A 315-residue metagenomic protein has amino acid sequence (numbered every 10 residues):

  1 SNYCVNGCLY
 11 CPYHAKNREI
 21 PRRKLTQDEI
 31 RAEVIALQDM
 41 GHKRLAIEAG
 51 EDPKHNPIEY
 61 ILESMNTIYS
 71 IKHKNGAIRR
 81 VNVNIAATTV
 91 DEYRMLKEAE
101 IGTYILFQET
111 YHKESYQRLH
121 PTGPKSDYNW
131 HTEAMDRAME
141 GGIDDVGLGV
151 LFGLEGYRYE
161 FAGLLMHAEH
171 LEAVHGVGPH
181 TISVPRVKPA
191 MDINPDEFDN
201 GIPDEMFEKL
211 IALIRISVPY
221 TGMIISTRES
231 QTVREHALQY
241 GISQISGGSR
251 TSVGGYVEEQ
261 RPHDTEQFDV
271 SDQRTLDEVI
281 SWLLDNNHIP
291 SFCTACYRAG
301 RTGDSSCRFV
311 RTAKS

Functional and structural regions predicted by a protein language model:
N2-A15: Local cysteine-cluster metal-coordination motifs and their immediate loop/turn environment, predominantly Fe-S cluster
C8, I47, L106, A138 (+3 more regions): Conserved, mostly hydrophobic/aromatic
A15-R31, L37-M139, D144-G147, F152-L154 (+1 more regions): Core AdoMet radical
L25, N56-Y60, T122-W130, G156-G163 (+3 more regions): Alpha-helix N-cap and loop-to-helix initiation/capping positions
D28, P57-Y60, Y116-H120, R158-F161 (+3 more regions): Short secondary-structure transition/capping segments
E33, Y60-I68, E92, W130-M135 (+7 more regions): A general structural detector for well-ordered alpha-helical segments in enzyme core domains, enriched
Q38, A173-S315: Auxiliary Fe-S-binding modules of radical SAM enzymes
T89-E100, D144, E155-H170, S230-Y240: Catalytic cores of alpha/beta
